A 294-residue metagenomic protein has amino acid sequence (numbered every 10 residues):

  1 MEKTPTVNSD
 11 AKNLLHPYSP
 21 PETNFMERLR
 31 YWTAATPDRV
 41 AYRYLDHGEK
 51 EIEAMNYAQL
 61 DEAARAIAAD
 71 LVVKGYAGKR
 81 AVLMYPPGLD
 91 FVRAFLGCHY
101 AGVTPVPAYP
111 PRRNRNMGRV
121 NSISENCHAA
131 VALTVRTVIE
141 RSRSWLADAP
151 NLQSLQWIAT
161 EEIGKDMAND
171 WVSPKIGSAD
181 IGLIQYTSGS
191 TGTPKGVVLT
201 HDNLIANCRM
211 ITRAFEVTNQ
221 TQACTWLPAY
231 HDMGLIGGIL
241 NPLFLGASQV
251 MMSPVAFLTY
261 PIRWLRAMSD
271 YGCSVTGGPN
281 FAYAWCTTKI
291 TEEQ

Functional and structural regions predicted by a protein language model:
M1-L29, L45: Flexible, non-catalytic linker and terminal segments flanking ANL/adenylate-forming cores
P5, R28-M55, I181-I184, T191: AMP-dependent adenylate-forming
P37-V40, W157-Y186, G192-T193, V198 (+3 more regions): Conserved pre-ATP/AMP-binding loop-to-beta segment of ANL
D38, Y42-L96, R112-N121, D170-K175 (+1 more regions): Conserved AMP-binding/adenylate-forming core of the ANL superfamily
Y85-L89, V103-I123, R136-V138, A247-M268: ATP-dependent adenylate-forming carboxylate-activation enzymes
L96-P107, E125-N126, H231, L243-F244: Short hydrophobic alpha-helices that are characteristic scaffold elements of the AMP-binding
M117, E125-H128, T137, R141-T160 (+1 more regions): Conserved adenylate-forming
I205-Q222, A229-S274, K289-I290: Conserved AMP-binding/adenylation subdomain of ANL enzymes
